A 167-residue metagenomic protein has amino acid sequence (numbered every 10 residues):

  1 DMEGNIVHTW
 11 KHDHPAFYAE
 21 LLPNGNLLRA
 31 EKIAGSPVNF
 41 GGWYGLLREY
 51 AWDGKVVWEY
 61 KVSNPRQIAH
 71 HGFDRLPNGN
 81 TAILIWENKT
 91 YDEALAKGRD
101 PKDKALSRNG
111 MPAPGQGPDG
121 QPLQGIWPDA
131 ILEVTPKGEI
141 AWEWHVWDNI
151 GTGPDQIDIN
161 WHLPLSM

Functional and structural regions predicted by a protein language model:
D1-M167: Histidine-/acidic-rich catalytic cores in large beta-rich domains
